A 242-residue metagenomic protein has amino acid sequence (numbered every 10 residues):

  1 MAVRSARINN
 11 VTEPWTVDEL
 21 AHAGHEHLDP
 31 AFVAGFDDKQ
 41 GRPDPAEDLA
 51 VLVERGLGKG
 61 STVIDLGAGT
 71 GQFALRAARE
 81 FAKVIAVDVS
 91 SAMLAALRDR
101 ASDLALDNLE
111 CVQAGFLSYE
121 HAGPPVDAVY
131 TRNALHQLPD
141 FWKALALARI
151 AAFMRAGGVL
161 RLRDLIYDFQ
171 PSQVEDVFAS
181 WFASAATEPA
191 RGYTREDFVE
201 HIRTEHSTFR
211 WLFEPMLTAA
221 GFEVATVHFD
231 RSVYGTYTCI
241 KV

Functional and structural regions predicted by a protein language model:
A2-G58: Conserved class I S-adenosyl-L-methionine
S61-G67: Conserved class I S-adenosyl-L-methionine
T70-S118: Class I SAM-dependent methyltransferase SAM/SAH-binding core
Y130: A conserved beta-strand element that flanks and buttresses the S-adenosyl-L-methionine
N133-A134: Short catalytic micro-motifs in class I SAM-dependent methyltransferases
A144-A156: A short glycine-rich, Lys/Arg-flanked "PGG" loop and its adjoining helix->strand segment in the class I
R163-A220: C-terminal alpha-helical "lid/dimerization" subdomain adjacent to the S-adenosyl-L-methionine
E223-V242: Core SAM-dependent methyltransferase catalytic element
